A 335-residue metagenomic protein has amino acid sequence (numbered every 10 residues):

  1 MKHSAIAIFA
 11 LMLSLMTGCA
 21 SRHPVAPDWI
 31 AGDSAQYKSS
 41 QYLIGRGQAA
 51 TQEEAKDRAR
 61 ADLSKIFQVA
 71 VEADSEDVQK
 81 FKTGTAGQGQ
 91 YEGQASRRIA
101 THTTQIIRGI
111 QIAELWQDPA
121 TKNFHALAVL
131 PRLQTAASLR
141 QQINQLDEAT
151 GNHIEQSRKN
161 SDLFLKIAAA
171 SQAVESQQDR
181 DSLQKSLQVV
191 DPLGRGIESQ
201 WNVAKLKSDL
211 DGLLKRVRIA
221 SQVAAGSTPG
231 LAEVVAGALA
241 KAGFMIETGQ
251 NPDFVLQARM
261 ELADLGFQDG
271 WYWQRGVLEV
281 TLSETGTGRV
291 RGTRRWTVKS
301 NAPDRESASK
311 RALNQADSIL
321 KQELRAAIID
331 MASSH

Functional and structural regions predicted by a protein language model:
M1-A5: Positively charged n-region of N-terminal signal peptides that target proteins for export
A7-M16: Bacterial N-terminal signal peptides
C19-H335: Domain-level marker for long, solvent-exposed, non-transmembrane regions
